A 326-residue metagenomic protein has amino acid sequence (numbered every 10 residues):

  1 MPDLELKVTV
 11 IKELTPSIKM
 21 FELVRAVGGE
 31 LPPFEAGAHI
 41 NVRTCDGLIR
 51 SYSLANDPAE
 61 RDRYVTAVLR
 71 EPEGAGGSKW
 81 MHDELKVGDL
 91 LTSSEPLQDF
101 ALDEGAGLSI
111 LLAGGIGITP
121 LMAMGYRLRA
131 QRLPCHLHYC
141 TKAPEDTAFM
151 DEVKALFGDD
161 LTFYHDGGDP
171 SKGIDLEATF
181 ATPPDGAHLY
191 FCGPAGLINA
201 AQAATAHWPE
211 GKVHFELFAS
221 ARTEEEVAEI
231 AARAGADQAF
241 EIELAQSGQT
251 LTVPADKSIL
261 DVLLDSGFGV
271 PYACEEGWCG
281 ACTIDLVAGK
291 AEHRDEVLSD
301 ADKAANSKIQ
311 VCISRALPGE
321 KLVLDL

Functional and structural regions predicted by a protein language model:
P2-L90, S94, E104-G107, T141-P144: Ferredoxin-reductase
E35-G37, R233-F240, W278, P318: A short, compositionally biased
A36-H39, A55-A59, A255-L260, L298-D300 (+1 more regions): A short, sequence-level motif marking secondary-structure junctions
K79-E243, T252: FNR/FR-type flavoprotein reductase catalytic core
P120, L264, F268-D295, K303-L317: Local cysteine-cluster metal-coordination motifs and their immediate loop/turn environment, predominantly Fe-S cluster
G167, L317-L326: Short flanking/linker segments adjacent to small metal-binding domains or redox-active Cys/His motifs
D237-P271: C-terminal accessory/binding modules appended to enzymatic or scaffolding proteins
